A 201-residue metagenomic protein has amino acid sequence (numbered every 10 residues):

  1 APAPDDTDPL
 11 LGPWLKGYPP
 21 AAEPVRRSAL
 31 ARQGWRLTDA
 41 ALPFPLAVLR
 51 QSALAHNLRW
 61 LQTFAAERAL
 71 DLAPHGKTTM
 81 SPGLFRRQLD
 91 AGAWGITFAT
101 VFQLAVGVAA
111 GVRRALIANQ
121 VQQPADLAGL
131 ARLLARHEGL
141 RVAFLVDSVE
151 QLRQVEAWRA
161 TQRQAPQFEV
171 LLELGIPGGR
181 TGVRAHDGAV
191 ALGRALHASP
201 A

Functional and structural regions predicted by a protein language model:
A1-R132: A charged N-terminal "starter" segment
A73-P200: Active-site-proximal beta-alpha core segment in soluble small-molecule metabolic enzymes
